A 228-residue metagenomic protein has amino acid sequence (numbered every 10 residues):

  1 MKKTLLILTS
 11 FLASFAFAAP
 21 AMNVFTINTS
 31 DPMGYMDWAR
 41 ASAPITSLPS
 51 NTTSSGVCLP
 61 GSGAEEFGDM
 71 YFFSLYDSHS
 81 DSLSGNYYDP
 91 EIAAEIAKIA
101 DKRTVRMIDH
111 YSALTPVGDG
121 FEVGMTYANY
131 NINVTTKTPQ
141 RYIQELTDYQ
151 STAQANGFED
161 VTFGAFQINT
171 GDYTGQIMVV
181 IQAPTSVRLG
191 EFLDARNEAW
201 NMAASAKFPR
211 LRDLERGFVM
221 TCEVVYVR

Functional and structural regions predicted by a protein language model:
M1-T4: Positively charged n-region of N-terminal signal peptides that target proteins for export
T9-A18: Hydrophobic h-region of N-terminal signal peptides that target proteins for export in Gram-negative bacteria
F17-M202, A206-R228: Short S/T/G/P-rich N-terminal loop/turn motif that feeds into the first structured element of a domain
